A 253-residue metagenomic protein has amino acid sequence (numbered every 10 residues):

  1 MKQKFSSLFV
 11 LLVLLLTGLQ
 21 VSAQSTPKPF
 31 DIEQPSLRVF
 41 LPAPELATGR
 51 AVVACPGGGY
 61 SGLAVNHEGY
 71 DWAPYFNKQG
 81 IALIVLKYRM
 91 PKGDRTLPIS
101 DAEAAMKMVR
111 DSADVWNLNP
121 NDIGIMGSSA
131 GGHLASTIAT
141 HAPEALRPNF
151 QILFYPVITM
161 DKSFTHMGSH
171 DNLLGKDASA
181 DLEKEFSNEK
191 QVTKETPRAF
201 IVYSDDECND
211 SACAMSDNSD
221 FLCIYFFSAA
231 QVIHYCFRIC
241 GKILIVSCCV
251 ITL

Functional and structural regions predicted by a protein language model:
M1-Q24: Bacterial Sec-dependent N-terminal signal peptides
S36, F40, D217-I224, S228-A230 (+2 more regions): C-terminal catalytic histidine-bearing segment of alpha/beta-hydrolase fold enzymes
T48-G57: Short beta-strand element of the alpha/beta-hydrolase
P56-S61, D205: Active-site glycine-rich loops that stabilize anionic/oxyanionic intermediates across multiple enzyme folds
A64-A73, I84-P120: Catalytic nucleophile-loop/oxyanion-hole region of alpha/beta-hydrolase and closely related hydrolase-like folds
A104-S169, E183: Primarily recognizes the serine-hydrolase "nucleophile elbow" in alpha/beta-hydrolase and SGNH/GDSL folds
F200-Y203: Short beta-strand/loop motif that positions the catalytic acidic residue of the alpha/beta-hydrolase fold
C208-A214: Conserved alpha/beta-hydrolase "acid-adjacent" motif
